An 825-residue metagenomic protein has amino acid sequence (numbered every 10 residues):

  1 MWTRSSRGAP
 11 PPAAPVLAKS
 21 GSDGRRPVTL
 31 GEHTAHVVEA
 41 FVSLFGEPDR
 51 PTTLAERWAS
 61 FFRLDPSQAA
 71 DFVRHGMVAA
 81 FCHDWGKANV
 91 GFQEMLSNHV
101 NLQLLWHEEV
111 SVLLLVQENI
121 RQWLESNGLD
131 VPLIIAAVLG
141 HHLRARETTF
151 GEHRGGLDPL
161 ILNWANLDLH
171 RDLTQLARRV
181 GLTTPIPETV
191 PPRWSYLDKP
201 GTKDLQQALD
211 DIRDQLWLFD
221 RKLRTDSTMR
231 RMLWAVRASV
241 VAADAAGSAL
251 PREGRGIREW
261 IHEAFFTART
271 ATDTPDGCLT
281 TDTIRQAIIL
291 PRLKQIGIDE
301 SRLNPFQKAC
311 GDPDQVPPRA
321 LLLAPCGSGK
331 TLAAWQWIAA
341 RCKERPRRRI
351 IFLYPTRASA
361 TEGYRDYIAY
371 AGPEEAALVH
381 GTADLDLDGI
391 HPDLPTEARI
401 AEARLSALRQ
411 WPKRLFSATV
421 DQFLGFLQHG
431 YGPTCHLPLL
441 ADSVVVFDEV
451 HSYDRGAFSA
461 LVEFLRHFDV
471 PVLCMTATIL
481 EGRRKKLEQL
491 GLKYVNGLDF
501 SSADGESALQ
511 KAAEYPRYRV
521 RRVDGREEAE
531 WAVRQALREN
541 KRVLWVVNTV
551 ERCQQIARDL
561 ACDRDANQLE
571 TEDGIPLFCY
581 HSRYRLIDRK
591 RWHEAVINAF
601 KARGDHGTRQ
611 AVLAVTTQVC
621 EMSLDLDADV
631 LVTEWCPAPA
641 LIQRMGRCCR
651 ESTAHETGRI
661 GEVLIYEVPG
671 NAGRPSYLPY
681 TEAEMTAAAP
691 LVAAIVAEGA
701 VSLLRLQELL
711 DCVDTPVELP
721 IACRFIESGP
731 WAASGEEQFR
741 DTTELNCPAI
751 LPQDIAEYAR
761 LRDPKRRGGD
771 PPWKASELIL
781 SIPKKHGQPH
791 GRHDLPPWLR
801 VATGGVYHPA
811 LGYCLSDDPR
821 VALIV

Functional and structural regions predicted by a protein language model:
W2-T283: Accessory nucleic-acid engagement/destabilization modules that flank
A287-L323: Conserved pre-motif I regulatory segment
L322-T331, E449-F458, F464-L490: Conserved helicase ATPase motor motifs in RecA-like P-loop NTPase domains
R347-A371, L378-A383, I479-R484, V550: Conserved Walker A/P-loop ATP-binding site and its immediately adjacent core in helicase/helicase-like ATPase domains
R349-F352, T356-A360, A536-D563, F578-C579: Conserved strand-helix element at the start of the C-terminal RecA-like helicase core
G372-H429: Inter-Walker segment of RecA-like/P-loop motor cores
E481-A536: Interdomain hinge/linker at the junction between the two RecA-like core domains of SF2 helicases
R484, W531-A532, Q555-G604, A628 (+1 more regions): C-terminal helicase lobe and adjacent C-terminal extensions/tails of nucleic-acid helicase motors
